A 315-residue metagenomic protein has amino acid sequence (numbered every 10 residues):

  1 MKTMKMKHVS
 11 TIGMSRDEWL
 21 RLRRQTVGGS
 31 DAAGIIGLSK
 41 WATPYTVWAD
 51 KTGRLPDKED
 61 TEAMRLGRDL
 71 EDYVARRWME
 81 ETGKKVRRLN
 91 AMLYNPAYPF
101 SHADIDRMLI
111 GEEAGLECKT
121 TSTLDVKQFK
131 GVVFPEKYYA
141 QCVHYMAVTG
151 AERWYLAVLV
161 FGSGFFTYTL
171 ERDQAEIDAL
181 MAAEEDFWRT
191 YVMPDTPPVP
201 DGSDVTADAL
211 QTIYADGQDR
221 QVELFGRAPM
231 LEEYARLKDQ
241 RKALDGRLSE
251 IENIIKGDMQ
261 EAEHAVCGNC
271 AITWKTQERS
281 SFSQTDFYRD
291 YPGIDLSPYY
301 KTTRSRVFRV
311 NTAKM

Functional and structural regions predicted by a protein language model:
M1-M315: Accessory terminal regions of nucleic-acid processing enzymes
